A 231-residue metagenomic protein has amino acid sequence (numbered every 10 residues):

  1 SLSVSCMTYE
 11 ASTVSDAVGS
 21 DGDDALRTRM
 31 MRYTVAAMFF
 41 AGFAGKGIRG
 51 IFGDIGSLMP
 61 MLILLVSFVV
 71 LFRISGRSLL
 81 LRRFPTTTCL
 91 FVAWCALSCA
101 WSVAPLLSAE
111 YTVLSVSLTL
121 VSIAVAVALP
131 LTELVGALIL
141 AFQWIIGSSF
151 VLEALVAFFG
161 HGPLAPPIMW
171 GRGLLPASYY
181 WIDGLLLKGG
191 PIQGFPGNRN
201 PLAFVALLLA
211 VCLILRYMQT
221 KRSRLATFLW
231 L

Functional and structural regions predicted by a protein language model:
V4-I74, L97, W101: N-terminal signal-anchor transmembrane segment
L26-A36, G76-F91, A137-F142, L225-T227: Membrane-interfacial loop-to-transmembrane alpha-helix junctions, especially the N-terminal start
T34-A37, A41, L62-V66, T86-L97 (+5 more regions): Lipid-exposed faces of alpha-helical membrane segments in multi-pass integral membrane proteins
I48-S57, W101, P105-Y111, N198-N200 (+1 more regions): Helix-loop-helix junctions and helix-breaking kinks within/between transmembrane helices of multi-pass membrane
S57-S67, E110-S122, N200-R216: Hydrophobic core segments of transmembrane alpha-helices in multi-pass, intramembrane catalytic enzymes
L65-S78, A124-L134, C212-K221: Structural signal for the C-terminal ends of transmembrane alpha-helices and the immediately following loop
V103-L155: Transmembrane alpha-helical segments and their membrane-water interfaces
I139-P167, G171-L231: Alpha-helical transmembrane segments of multi-pass inner-membrane proteins
